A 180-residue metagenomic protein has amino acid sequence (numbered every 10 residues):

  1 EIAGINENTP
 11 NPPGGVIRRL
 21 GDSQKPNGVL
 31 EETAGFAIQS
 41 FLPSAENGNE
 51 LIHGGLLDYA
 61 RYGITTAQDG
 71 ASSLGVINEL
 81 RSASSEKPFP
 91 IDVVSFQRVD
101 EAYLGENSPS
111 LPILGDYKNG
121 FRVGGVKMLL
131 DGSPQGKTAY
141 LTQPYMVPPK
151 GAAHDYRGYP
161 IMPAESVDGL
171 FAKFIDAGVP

Functional and structural regions predicted by a protein language model:
E1-P109, G115, G124, M128-P180: Divalent metal-binding segments
